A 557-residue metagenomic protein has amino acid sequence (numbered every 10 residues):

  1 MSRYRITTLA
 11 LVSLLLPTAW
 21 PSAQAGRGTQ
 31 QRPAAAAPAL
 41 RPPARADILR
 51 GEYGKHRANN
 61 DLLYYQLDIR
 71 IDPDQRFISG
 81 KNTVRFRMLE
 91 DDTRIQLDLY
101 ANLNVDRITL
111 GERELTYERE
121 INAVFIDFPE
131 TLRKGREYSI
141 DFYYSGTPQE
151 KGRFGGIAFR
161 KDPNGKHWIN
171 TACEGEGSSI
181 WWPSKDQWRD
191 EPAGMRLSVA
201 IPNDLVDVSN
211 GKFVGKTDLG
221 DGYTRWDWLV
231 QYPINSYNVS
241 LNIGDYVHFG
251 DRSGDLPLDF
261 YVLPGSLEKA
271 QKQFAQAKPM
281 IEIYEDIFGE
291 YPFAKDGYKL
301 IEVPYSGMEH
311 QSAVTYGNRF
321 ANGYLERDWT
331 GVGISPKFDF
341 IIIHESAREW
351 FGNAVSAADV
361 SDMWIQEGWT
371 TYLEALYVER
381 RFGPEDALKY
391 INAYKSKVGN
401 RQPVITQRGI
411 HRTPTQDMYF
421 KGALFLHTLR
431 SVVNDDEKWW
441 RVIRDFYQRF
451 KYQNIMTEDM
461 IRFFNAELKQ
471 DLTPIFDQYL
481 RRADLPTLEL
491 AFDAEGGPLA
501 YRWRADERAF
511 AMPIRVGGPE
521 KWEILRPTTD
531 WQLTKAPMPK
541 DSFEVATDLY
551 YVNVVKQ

Functional and structural regions predicted by a protein language model:
A23-S79, D162-W168, T473-P474: N-terminal, polar/Ser/Thr-rich
P33, Y100-K161, D221-G222, Q532-M538: A surface-exposed beta-strand-loop module
G80, T171-E174, K185-I343: Hydrophobic helix-coil surface modules that form long, contiguous segments used for peptide/substrate interaction
K81-N102, P183-Q187, P192-P202, E458 (+1 more regions): Surface-exposed beta-strand/loop patches in extracellular or lumenal glycoproteins
E90, P292, T415-L499: Amphipathic alpha-helical substructures
N104-L110, V208, L472-T473, L488 (+1 more regions): Beta-strand-rich binding/interaction modules
K134, Y143-R196, G244-R252, Y550-Q557: Glycine/proline-rich low-complexity spacer/linker segments in large multi-domain proteins
Q231, M363, E367-T428, V432 (+1 more regions): Acidic/His/Gly-enriched intrinsically disordered linker/tail segments that often contain short helix/coil "MoRF-like"
